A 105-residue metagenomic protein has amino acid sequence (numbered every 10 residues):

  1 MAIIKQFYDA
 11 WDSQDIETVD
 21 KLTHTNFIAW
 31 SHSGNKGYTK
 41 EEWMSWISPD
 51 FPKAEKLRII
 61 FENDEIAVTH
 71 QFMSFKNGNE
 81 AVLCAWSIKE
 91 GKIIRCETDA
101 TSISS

Functional and structural regions predicted by a protein language model:
K5-D9: Amphipathic alpha-helical repeat scaffolds
W11-D12, I47: Hydrophobic residues in alpha-helical segments
S13-I28: Short, well-ordered alpha-helical segments enriched in acidic and aromatic residues
I28-W30, Y38-S105: A beta-strand edge to alpha-helix "cap/lid" segment located at domain peripheries
